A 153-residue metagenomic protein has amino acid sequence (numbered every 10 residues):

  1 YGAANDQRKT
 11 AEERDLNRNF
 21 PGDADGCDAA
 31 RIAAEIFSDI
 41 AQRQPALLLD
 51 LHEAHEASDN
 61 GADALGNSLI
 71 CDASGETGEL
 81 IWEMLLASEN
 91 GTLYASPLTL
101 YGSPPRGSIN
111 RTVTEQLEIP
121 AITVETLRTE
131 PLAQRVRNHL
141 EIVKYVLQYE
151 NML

Functional and structural regions predicted by a protein language model:
Y1-G91: Active-site/substrate-binding loop(s) of hydrolase catalytic cores
C27-A29, L100-P104: A short linear-motif detector with a strong N-terminal bias
L93-L100: A conserved mid-domain beta-alpha-beta active-site/ligand-binding segment of alpha/beta enzyme cores
S103-L153: Active-site-adjacent mobile loop/cap segments within catalytic or ligand-binding domains
